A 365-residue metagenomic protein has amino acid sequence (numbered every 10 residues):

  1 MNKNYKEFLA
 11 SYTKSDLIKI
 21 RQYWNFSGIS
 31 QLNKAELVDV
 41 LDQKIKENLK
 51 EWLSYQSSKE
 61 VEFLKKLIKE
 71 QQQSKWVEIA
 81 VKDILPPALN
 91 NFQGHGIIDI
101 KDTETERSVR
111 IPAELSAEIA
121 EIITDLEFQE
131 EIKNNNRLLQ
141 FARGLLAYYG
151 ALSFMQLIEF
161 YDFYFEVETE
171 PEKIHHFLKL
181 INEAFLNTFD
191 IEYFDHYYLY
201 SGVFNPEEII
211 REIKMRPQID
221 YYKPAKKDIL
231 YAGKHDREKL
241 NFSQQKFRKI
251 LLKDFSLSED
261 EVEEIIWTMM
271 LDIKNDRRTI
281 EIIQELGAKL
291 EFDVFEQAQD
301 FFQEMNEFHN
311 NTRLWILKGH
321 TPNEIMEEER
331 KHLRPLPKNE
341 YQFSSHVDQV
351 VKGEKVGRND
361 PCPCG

Functional and structural regions predicted by a protein language model:
M1-D39, K44-E47, Y55-G365: Acidic/negatively charged segments and metal-coordination signatures
